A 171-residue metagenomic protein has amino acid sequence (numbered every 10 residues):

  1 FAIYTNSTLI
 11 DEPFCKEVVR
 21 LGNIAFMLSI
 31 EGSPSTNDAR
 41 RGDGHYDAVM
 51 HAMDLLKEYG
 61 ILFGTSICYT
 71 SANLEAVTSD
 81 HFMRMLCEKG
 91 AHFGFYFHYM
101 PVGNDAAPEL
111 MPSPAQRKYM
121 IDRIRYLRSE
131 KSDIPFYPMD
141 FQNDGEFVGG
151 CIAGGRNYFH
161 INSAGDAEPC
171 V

Functional and structural regions predicted by a protein language model:
F1-H98: Radical SAM/AdoMet-radical enzyme domain recognition
F14, G103, G155: Solvent-exposed, flexible loop/coil residues
P34, D105, N157: Gly/Ser/Thr-rich beta-alpha loop segments that engage phosphate groups in nucleotides
T65, K89-F93, D105-S132, H160-S163: C-terminal scaffold of the Radical SAM
A72-L74, F93-P114, Y137-G150: Flexible glycine/acidic-rich beta-alpha junction loops that bind and position SAM and/or redox cofactors in anaerobic
P135-V171: Accessory C-terminal segments flanking Radical SAM cores
